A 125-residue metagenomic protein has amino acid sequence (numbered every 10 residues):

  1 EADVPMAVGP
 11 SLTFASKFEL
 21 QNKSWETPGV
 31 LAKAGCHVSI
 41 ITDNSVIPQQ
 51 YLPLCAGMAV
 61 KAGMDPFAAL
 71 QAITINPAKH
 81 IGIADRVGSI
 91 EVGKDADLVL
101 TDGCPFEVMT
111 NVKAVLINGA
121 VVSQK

Functional and structural regions predicted by a protein language model:
E1: Active-site-adjacent beta->alpha loops and helix N-cap segments on the catalytic face of soluble alpha/beta enzymes
P5-T101: His/Asp/Glu-enriched, well-ordered alpha-helical/loop segment that forms or immediately abuts the divalent-metal
E91-K125: C-terminal cap of metal-dependent C-N hydrolases
